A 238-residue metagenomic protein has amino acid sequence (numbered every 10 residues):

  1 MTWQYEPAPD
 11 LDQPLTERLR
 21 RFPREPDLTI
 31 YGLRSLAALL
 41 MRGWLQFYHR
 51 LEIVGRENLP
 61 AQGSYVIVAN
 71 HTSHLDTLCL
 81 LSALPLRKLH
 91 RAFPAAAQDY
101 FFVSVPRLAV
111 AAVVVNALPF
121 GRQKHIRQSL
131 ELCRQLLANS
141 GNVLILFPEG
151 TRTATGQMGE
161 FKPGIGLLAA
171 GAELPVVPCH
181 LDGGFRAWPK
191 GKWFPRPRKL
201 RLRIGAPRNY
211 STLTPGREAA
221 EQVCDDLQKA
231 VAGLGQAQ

Functional and structural regions predicted by a protein language model:
M1-L33, R127-Q238: Non-catalytic C-terminal accessory region of glycerolipid acyltransferases and related lyso-lipid remodeling enzymes
T2-V54, C79, S104-V115: A transmembrane-helix-recognition feature enriched in membrane-embedded lipid enzymes and envelope glyco-/phospholipid
L40-M41, V114-G121, P148-T151: Short, basic, glycine/proline-bearing loop/turn elements
G43-F47, F120-H125, T155: Short, flexible loop segments at the rims of nucleotide/cofactor-binding pockets, characterized by
Y48-E52, H125-L130: Glycine-rich, highly charged phosphate/nucleotide-binding loops
I53, P94, A117-P119, V176 (+1 more regions): Conserved beta-strand scaffold positions in the cores of enzyme catalytic domains, especially in NTP/NDP-utilizing
R56-P60, F194-P195: A short beta-turn/loop motif at secondary-structure boundaries
A61-K124: Catalytic core of membrane glycerolipid acyltransferases/transacylases, capturing the structured, soluble-facing
